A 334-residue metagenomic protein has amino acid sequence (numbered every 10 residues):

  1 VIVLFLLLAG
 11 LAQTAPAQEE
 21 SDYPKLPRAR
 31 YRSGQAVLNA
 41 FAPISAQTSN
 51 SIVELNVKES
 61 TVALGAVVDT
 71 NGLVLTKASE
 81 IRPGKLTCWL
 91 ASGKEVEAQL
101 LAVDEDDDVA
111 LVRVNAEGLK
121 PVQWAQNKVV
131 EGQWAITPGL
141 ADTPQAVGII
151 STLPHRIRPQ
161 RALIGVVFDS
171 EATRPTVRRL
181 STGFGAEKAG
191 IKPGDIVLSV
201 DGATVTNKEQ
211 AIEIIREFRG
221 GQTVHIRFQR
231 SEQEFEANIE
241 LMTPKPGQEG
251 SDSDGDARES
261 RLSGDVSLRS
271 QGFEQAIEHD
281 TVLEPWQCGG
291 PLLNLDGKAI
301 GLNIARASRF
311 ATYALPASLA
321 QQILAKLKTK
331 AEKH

Functional and structural regions predicted by a protein language model:
A17-V67, L73-S79, G84-W89, E97 (+4 more regions): N-terminal activation segment of mature serine protease catalytic domains
P43-I44, Q99-L101, N115-D142, I212-E217 (+1 more regions): Active-site substrate-binding loop(s) of clan PA
S49-S51, A110-V122, I149-T182, E187 (+3 more regions): Active-site region of chymotrypsin-like
S60-V62, E80-L86, L119, P138-I149 (+4 more regions): Active-site loop architecture of trypsin-fold serine endopeptidases
V68-D69, E80-R82, K128-V130, I191 (+2 more regions): Short, well-ordered loop/turn sites that connect or cap secondary structure elements
T70-T76, A186-E209, D296, I300-G301: Conserved PDZ fold ligand-binding element
K94-Q99, H155, T176, K192 (+3 more regions): PDZ-domain C-terminal substructure recognizer with occasional recognition of PDZ-binding tails
A125-A146, S151-H155, T223-Q233, K245-D252: Short glycine/Trp-rich loop-beta-loop segment that forms part of the substrate-binding cleft
